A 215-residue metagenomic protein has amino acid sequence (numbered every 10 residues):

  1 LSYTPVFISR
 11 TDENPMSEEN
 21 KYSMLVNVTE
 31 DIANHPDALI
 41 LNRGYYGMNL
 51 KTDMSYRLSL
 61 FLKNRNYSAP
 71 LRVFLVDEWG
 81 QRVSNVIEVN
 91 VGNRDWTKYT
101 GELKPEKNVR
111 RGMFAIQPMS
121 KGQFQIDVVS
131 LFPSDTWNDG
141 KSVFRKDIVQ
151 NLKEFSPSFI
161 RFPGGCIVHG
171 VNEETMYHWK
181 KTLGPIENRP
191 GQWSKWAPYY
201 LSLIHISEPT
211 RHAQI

Functional and structural regions predicted by a protein language model:
L1-S202: Extracellular and organelle-lumenal recognition/adhesion modules and their flexible linkers in secreted
I204-I215: Single conserved hydrophobic/aromatic residue that forms the stacking wall/gate of nucleotide- or nucleobase-binding
